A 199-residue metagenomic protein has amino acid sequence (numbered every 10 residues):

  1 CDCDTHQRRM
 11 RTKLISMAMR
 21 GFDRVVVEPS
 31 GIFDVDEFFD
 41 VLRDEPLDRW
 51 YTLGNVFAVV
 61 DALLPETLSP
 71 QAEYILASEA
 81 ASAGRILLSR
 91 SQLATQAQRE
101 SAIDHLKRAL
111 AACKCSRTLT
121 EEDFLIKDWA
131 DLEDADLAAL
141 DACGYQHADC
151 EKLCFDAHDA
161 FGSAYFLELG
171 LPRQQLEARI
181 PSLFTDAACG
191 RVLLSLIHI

Functional and structural regions predicted by a protein language model:
C1-N55, D61-L68: Nucleotide-state-sensitive switch-loop elements of NTP-binding domains
T5-T12, F33, E37, Y51 (+5 more regions): Charged, alpha-helix-enriched surfaces in structured cytosolic catalytic cores of large nucleotide-utilizing machines
V41-E45, Y74-L76, D104-H105: Glycine-rich, phosphate-binding/catalytic loops in enzymes
N55-V60, D123-K127: Extended hydrophobic secondary-structure segments that form protein cores and membrane-embedded regions
F57-D61, L87-R90: Conserved beta-strand segments of the P-loop GTPase G domain that flank and frequently precede/overlap
E66, P70-S82: Flexible active-site lid/hinge loop adjacent to a nucleotide/diphosphate and Mg2+-phosphate binding pocket
S78, S82-L88, L93-I197: C-terminal accessory "lid"/substrate-recognition subdomains
